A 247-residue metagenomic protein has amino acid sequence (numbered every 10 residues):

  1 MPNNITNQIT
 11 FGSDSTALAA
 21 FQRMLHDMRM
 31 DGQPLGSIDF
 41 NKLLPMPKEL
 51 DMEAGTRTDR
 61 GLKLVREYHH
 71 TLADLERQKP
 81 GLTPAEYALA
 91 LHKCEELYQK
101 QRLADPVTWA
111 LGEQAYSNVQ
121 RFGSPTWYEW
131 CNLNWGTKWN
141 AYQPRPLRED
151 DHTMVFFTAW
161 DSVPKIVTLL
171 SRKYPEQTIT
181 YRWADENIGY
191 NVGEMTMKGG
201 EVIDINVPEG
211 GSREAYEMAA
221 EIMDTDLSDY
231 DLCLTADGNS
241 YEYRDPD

Functional and structural regions predicted by a protein language model:
M1-D247: Intrinsic low-complexity, intrinsically disordered or marginally ordered coil/linker segments
